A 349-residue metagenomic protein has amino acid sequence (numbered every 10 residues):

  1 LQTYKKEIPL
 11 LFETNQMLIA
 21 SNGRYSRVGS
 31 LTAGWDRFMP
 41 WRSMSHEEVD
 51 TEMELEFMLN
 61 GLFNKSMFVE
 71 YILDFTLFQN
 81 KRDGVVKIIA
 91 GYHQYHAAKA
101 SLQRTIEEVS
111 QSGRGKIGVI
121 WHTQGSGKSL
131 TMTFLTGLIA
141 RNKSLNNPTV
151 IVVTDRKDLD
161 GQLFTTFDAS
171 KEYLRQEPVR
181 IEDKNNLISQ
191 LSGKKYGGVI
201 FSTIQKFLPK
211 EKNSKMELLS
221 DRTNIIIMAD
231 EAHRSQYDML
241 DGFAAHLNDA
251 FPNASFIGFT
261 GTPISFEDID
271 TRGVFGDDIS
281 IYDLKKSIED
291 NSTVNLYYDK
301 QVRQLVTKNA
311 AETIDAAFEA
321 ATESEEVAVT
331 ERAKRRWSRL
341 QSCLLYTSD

Functional and structural regions predicted by a protein language model:
L1-T149, D158, Q162-Y173, Q205 (+2 more regions): ATP-dependent helicase/translocase motor core
A20, I200-S202, S255-T260: Structural recognition of the conserved hydrophobic beta-strand(s) that form the central parallel beta-sheet of P-loop
Q124, A250-F266: Conserved helicase ATPase motor motifs in RecA-like P-loop NTPase domains
K171-N185: Conserved RecA-like helicase motor-core motifs
N185-I200: Conserved motor-coupling elements within RecA-like helicase/translocase cores
V199-M228, Q236-F243: Conserved RecA-like ASCE ATPase "motif II neighborhood" in helicase/translocase motors
E231: Walker B catalytic acidic pair
I269-S348: Interdomain helical connector at the RecA1-RecA2 junction of SF1/SF2 helicase-like NTPases
